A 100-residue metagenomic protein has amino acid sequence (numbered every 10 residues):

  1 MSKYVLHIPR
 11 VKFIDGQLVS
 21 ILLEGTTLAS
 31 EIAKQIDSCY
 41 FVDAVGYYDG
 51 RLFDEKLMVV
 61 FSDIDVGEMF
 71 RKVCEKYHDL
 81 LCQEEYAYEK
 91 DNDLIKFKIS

Functional and structural regions predicted by a protein language model:
M1-S100: Positively charged, small/polar-rich N-terminal and surface patches that mediate targeting and assembly and bind
